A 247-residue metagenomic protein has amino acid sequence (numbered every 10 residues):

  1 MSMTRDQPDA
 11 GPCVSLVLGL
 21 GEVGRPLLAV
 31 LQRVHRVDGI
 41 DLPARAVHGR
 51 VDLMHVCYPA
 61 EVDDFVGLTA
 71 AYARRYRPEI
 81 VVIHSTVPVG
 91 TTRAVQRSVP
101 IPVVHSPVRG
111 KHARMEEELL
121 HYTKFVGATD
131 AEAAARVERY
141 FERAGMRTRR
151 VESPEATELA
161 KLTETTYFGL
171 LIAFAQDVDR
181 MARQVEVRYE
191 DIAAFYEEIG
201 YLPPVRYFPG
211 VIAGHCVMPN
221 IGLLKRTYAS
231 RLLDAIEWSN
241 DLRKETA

Functional and structural regions predicted by a protein language model:
M1-L18, H35-R36, H48-R50, R183-A247: NAD(P)-dependent Rossmann-like dehydrogenase/reductase catalytic/cofactor-binding core
M3-P8, R33-V34, Q96-V104, M115-P203 (+2 more regions): Internal alpha-helical scaffold of NAD(P)-dependent oxidoreductase catalytic cores
P12-C13, E79, Y122: Nucleotide donor/acceptor-binding cores
E22-V23: Hydrophobic/small residue at the entry helix of a nucleotide-binding pocket
L28, Q32: Gly/Ala-rich phosphate-binding loop of Rossmann-like dinucleotide-binding domains, activating on the conserved
G39-A44: Conserved acidic E/D residue at the C-terminus of a beta-strand in Rossmann-like folds
R45-H48, R109-A113, E155-L159, L242-R243: A short acidic, often aromatic-flanked loop/helix-cap motif at beta-alpha or helix-coil junctions that lines enzyme
L53, P59-R114: Rossmann-like NAD(P)(H) cofactor-binding subdomain of soluble oxidoreductases
